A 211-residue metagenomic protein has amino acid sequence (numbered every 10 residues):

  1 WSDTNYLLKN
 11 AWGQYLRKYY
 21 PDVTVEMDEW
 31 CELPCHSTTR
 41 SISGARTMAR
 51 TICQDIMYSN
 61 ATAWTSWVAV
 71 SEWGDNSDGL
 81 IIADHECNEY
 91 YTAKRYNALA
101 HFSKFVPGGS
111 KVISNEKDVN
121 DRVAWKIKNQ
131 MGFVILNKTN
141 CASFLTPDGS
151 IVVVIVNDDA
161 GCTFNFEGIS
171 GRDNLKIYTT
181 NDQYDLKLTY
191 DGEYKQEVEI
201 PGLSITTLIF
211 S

Functional and structural regions predicted by a protein language model:
W1-H36: Glycoside hydrolase catalytic-domain groove-lining segments
W1-N5, D28-E32, S66-V70, I155-D159 (+1 more regions): Active-site-proximal beta-strand/loop segments in catalytic clefts of secreted hydrolases
T4-K9, L33-S37, S71-N76, A160-T163 (+1 more regions): Flexible loop/turn segments at secondary-structure boundaries
L7-L16, R46-Q54, V134-T139: Alpha-helical scaffolding within the catalytic cores of extracellular/periplasmic polymer-degrading hydrolases
T24-V106, K111-N129: Aromatic/acidic polysaccharide-binding cleft in carbohydrate-active enzymes
V119-T180, L203: Carbohydrate-binding surface patches
T179-E193: Solvent-exposed beta-strand/loop surfaces of large extracellular or lumenal domains
T189-S211: C-terminal beta-strand-rich structural cap/linker in extracellular carbohydrate-active enzymes
